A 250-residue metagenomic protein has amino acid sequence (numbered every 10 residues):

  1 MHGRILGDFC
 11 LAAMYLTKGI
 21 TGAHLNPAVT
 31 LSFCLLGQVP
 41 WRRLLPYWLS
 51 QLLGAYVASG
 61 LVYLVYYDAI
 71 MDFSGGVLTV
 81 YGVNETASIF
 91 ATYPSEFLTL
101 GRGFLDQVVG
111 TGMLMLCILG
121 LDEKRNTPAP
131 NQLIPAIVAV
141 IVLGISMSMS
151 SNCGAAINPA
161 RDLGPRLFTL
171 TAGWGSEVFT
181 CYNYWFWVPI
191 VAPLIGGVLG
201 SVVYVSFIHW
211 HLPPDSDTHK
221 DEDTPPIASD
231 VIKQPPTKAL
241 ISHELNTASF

Functional and structural regions predicted by a protein language model:
M1-F250: Membrane-interface helix-loop junctions and terminal tails of multi-pass membrane proteins
